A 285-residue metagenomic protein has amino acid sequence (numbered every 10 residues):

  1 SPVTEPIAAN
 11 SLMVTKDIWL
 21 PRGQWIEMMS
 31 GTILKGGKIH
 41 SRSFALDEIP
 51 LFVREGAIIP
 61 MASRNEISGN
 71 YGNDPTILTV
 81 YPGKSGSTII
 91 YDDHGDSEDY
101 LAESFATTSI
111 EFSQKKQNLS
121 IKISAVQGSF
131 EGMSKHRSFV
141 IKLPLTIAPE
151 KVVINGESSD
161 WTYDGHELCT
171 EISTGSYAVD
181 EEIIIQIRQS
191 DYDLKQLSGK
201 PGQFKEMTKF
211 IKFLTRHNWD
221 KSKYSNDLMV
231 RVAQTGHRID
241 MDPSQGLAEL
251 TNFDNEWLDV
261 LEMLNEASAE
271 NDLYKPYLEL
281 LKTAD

Functional and structural regions predicted by a protein language model:
S1-E150, I154-E157, A178-D180: Catalytic core of carbohydrate-active enzymes
F52, I110, F130, D160-Y163 (+2 more regions): Aromatic-residue detector
K116, G165, S244-L247: Generic N-terminal initiation segments characterized by hydrophobic and/or small/turn-forming residues
T162-I184, S190-Y192: A surface-exposed beta-strand-loop module
D180, R188-D285: Mature N-terminal, pre-catalytic/accessory segment of carbohydrate-active enzymes
